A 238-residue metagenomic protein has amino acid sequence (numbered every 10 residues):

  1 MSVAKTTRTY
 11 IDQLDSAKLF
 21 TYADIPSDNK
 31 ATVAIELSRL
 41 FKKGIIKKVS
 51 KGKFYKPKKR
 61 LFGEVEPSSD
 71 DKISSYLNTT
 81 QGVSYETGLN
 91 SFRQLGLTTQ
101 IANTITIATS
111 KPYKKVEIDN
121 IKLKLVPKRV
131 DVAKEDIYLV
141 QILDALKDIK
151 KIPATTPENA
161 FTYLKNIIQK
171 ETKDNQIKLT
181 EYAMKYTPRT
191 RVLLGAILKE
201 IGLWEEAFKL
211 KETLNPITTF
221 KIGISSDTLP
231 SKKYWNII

Functional and structural regions predicted by a protein language model:
S2-L77: Short beta-edge/loop segments at beta->alpha junctions of small alpha/beta modules that act as binding/recognition
V49-K53, T80-K115: Short gly/ser-rich loop at a beta-strand->alpha-helix junction or flexible surface loop bordering the NTP-binding
Q81-G82, R129-I137: Structural motif
G96-I118, K221-I238: A mid-sequence interfacial segment
L97-T98, K122, W204: Short coil/loop linkers at secondary-structure junctions
D119-P127: A short, charged helix-loop
K134-I238: Hydrophobic alpha-helical interaction segments
